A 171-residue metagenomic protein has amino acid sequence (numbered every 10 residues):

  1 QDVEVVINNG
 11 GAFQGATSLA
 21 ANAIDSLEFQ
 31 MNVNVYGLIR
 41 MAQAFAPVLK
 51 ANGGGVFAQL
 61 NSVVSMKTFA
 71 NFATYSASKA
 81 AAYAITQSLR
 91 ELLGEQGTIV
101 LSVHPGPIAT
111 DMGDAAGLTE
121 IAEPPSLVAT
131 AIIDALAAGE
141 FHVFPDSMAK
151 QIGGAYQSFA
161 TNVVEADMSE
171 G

Functional and structural regions predicted by a protein language model:
V6-I7: Conserved hydrophobic beta-strands of the Rossmann-like cofactor-binding core in SDR/related NAD(P)H-dependent
F13-E28, N71-T74: Conserved mid-core segment of classical short-chain dehydrogenase/reductases
T17, A44-G53, L92: A short helix-coil junction within the Rossmann-fold of NAD(P)-dependent oxidoreductases
A42, S78: Active-site helix of classical SDR
S62: Residue(s) in the substrate-gating loop at a strand-loop-helix junction that position the organic substrate next
S65-K67: Conserved catalytic-site region of short-chain dehydrogenase/reductase
A84, S88-S147: SDR active-site lid
